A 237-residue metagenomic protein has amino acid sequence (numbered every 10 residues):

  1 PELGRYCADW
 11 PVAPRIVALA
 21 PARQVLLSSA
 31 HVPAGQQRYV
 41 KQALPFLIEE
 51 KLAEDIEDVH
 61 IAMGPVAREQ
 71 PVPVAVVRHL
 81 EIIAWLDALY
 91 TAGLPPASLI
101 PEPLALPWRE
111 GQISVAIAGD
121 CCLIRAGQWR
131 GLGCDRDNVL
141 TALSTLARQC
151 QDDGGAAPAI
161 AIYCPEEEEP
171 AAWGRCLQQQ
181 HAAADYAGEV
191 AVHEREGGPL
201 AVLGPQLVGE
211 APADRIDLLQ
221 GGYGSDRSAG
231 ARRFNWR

Functional and structural regions predicted by a protein language model:
P1-R237: Hydrophobic/aromatic-enriched cytosolic interaction surfaces used to assemble or bind macromolecules
